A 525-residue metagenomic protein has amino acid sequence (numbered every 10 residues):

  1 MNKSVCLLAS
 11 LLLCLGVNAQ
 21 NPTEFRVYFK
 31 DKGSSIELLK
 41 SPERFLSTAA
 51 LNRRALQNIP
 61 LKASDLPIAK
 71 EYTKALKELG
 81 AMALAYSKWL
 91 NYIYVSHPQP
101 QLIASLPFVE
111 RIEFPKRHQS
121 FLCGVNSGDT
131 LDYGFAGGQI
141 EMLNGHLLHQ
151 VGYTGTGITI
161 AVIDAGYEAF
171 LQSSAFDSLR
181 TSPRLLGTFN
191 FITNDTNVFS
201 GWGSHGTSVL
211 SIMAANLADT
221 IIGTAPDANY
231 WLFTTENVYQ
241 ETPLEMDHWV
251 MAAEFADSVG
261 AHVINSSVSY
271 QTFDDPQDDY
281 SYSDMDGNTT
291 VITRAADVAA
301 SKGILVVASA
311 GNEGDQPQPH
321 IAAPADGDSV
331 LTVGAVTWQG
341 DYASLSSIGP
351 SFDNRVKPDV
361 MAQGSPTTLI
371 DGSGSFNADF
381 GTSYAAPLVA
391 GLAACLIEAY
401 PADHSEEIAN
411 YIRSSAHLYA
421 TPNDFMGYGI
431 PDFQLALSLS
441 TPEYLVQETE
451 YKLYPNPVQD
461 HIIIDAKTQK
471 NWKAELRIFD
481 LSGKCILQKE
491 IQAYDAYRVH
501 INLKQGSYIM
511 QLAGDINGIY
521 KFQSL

Functional and structural regions predicted by a protein language model:
C6, L445-Y454, V458-L525: C-terminal outer-membrane/trafficking sorting elements
Q20-M82, P100-Q119: Primarily auto-inhibitory N-terminal propeptides
Q20-P22, L39, H146-F189, T193-E245 (+7 more regions): Subtilisin-like serine protease catalytic core
K70-I140, H146-H149: Autoinhibitory propeptides
G137, V259-N265, E398-Y451, N456: C-terminal subdomain of the subtilisin-like protease fold in secreted/lumenal serine endopeptidases
D164, P183, A325-E398, A402: Extracellular S/T/G-rich loop segment that most often corresponds to the catalytic His/Ser-adjacent loop
L210-M213, F233-N237, H320, A362-M426: Hydrolase catalytic cores
A256-D286, S309: Short acidic, glycine-rich surface-loop motifs adjacent to enzyme active sites
